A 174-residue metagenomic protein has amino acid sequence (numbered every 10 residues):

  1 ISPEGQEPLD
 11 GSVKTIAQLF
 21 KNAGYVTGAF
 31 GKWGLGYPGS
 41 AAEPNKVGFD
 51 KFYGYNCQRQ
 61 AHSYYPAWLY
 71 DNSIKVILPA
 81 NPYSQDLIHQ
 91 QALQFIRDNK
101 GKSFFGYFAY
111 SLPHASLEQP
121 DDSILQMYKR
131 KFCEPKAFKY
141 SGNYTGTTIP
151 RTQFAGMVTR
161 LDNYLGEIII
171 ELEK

Functional and structural regions predicted by a protein language model:
I1-G28, V47, K51, C57-H62: Active-site segment of extracytoplasmic enzymes that catalyze sulfate/phosphate-ester chemistry
E4, L35, G39-E43, F52 (+1 more regions): Active-site-proximal cap/lid insertion segments
K32: Active-site glycine-centered loops adjacent to acidic/histidine catalytic or metal-binding residues that shape
